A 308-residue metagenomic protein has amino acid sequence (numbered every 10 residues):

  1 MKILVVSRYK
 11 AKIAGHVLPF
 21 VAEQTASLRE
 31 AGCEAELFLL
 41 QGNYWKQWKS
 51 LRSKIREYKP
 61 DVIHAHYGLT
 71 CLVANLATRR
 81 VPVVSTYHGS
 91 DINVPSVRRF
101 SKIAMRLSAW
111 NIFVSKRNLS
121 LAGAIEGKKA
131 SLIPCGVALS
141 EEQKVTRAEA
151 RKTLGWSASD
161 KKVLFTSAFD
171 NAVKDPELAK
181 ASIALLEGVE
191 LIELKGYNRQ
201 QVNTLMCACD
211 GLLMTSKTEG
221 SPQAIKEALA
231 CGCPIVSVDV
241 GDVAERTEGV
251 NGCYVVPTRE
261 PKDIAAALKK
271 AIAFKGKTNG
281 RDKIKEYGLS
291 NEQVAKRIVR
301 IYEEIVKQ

Functional and structural regions predicted by a protein language model:
H16, R259, A273-K307: A charged, aromatic-enriched C-terminal amphipathic alpha-helix characteristic of glycosyltransferases across folds
A65-T70: Short His-centered aromatic/hydrophobic patch
P95, V137-T153, K174: Acidic anion/phosphate-binding donor-loop and adjacent secondary structure in glycosyltransferase catalytic cores
M105, T204-C209: Short alpha-helical donor nucleotide-sugar binding micro-motif in glycosyltransferases
W156-K174, K180-I183: Conserved donor-binding/catalytic core segment of Leloir-type glycosyltransferases
K217: Aromatic "clamp/platform" in nucleotide-sugar-dependent glycosyltransferases that forms part of the donor/acceptor
P234-S237: Short hydrophobic beta-strand element within catalytic cores of glycosyltransferases and related nucleotide-activated
G249-P261, K270-F274: Conserved acidic donor-binding segment of nucleotide-sugar-dependent glycosyltransferases
